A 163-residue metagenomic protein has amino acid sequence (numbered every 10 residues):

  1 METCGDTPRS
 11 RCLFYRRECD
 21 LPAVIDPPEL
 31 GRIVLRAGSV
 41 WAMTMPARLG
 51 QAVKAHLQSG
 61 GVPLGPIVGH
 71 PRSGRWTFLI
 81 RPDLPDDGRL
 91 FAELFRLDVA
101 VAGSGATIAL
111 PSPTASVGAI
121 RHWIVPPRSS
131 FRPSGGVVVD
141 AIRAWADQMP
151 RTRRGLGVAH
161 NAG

Functional and structural regions predicted by a protein language model:
M1-S73, P82-L84, R128-G163: Signature for HUH/AEP ssDNA processing cores
L57-P133: Metal-dependent DNA replication initiation modules
